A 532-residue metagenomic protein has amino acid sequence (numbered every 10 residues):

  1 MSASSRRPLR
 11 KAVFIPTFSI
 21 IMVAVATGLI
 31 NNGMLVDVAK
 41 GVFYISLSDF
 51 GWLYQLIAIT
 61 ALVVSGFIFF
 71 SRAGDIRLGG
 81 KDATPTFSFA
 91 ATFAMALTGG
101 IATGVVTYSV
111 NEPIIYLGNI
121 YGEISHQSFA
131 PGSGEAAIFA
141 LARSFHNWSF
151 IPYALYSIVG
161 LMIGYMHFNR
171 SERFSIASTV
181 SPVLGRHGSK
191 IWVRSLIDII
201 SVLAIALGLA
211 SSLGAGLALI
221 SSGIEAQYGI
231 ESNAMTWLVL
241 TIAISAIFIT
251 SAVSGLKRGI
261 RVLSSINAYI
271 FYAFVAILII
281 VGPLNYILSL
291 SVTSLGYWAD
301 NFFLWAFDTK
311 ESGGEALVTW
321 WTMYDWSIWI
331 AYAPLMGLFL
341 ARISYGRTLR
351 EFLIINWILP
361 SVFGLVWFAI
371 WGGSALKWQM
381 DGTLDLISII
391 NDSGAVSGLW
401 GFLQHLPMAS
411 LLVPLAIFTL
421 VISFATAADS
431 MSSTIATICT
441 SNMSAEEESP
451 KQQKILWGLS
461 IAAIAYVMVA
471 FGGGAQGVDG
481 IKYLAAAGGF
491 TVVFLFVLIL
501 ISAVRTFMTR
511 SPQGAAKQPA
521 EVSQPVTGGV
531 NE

Functional and structural regions predicted by a protein language model:
M1-G134, V253, A276, I280 (+2 more regions): N-terminal alpha-helical transmembrane segments of multi-pass membrane transport and channel/translocase proteins
S2-S5, D37-F43, F70-F89, I114-L141 (+5 more regions): Flexible loop linkers connecting adjacent transmembrane helices in multi-pass alpha-helical membrane transporters
S2-S5, V38-A39, S175-W192, A252-Y272 (+4 more regions): Hydrophobic, small-residue-rich membrane helices and short re-entrant helix-turn-helix hairpins that build
R6-I21, V183-S195, I230-I249, V253 (+4 more regions): Loop-to-transmembrane helix boundary motifs in multi-pass membrane proteins
V13-P16, L47-F50, I57-T60, I197 (+8 more regions): Membrane-interface loop-to-helix entry segments
F14-I21, L56, T92-G99, A154-V159 (+7 more regions): Select transmembrane alpha-helical segments in multipass membrane proteins
I20, L53-F69, F271-G282, F363-G373 (+3 more regions): Hydrophobic alpha-helical segments of multi-pass membrane transport proteins
T27-K40, S71-I76, V110-P113, L209-Q227 (+9 more regions): Transmembrane helix-loop junctions in multi-pass membrane proteins
